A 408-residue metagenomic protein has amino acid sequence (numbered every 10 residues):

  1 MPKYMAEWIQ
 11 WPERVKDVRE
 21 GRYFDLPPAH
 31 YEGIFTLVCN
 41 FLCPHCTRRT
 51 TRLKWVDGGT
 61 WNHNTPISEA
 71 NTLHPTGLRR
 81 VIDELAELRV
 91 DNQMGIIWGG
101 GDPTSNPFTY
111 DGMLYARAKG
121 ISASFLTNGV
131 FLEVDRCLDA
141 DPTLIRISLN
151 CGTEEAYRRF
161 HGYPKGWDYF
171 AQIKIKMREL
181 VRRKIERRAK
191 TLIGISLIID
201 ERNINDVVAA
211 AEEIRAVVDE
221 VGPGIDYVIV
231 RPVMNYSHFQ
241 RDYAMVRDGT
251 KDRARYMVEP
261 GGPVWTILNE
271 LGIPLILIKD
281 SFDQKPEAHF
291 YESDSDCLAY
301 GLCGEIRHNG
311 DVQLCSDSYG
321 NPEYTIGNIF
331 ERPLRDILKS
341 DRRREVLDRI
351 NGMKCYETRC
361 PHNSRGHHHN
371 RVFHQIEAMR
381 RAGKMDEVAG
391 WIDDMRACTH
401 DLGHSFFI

Functional and structural regions predicted by a protein language model:
M1-H30, H45, R49-V56, D311-I408: Flexible mid-to-C-terminal extensions adjoining Fe-S/redox cofactors in radical SAM and related proteins
M1-R136, T143-L144, V246: Conserved alpha-helical substructure of the radical SAM core
Y4, P12-E13, I34, T50-T60 (+4 more regions): Radical SAM enzyme [4Fe-4S]-AdoMet core and its adjacent flexible, acidic and glycine-rich loops/tails across
E32, T36, N40, D294 (+2 more regions): Residues immediately within or flanking Cys/His clusters that coordinate Zn2+ in small zinc-binding modules
N40, Y110, F131-L132, E154 (+3 more regions): Alpha-helix N-cap/helix-start and coil->helix boundary motif
V90, R182-I185, R342-V346: Generic structural signal for secondary-structure transition and capping sites
